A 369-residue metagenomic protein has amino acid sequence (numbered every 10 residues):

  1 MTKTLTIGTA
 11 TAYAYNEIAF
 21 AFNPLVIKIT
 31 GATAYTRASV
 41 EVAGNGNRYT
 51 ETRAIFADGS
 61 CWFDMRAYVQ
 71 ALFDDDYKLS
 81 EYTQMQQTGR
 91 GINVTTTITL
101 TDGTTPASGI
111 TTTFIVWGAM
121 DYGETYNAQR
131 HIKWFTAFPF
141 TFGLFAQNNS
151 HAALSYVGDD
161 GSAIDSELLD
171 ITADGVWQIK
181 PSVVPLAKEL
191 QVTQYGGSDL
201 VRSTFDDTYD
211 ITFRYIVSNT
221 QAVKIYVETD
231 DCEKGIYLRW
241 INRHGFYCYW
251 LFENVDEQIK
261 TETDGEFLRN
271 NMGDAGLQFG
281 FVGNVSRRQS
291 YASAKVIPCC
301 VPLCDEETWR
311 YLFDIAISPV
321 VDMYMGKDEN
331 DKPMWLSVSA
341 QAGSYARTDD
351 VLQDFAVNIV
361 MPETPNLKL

Functional and structural regions predicted by a protein language model:
M1-V227: Preference for solvent-exposed, low-hydrophobicity sequence contexts
T2-Y13, F145, D165-Q178, V183 (+2 more regions): Extracellular/virion structural assembly segments
